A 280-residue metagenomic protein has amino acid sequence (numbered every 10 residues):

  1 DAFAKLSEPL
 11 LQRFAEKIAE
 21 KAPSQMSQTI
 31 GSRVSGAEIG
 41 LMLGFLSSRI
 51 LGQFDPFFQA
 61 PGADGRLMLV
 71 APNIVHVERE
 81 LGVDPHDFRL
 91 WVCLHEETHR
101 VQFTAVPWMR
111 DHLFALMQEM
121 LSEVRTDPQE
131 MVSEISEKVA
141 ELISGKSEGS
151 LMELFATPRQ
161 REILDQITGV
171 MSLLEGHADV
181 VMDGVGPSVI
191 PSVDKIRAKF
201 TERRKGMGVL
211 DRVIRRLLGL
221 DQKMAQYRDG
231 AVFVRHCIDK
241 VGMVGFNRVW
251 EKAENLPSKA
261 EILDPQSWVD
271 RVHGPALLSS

Functional and structural regions predicted by a protein language model:
D1-P72: Auxiliary, metal-adjacent structural segments of Zn-dependent hydrolase domains
G36, G40, G44-L51, T104-I190: Post-HExxH zinc-binding segment in Zn-dependent metallohydrolases
A60, L67, I74, E123 (+1 more regions): Terminal, compositionally biased segments used for targeting/anchoring and flexible tails
N73-V92: Short pre-active-site segment immediately N-terminal to the catalytic Zn-binding motif
V77-R79, V101-Q102, D111: Short helix/loop capping segments that flank catalytic or ligand/cofactor-binding pockets
F88-T104, V234: Active-site recognition of the HExxH zinc-binding catalytic motif
R159-S280: Pan-zinc metallopeptidase signature
